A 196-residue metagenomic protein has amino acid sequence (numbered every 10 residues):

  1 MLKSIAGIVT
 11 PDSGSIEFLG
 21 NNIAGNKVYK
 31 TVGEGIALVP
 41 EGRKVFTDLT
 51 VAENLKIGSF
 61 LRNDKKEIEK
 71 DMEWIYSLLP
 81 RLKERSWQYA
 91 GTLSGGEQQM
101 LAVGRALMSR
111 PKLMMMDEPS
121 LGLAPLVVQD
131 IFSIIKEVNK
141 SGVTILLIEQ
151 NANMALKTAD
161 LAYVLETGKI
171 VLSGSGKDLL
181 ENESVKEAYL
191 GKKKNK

Functional and structural regions predicted by a protein language model:
M1-K196: Glycine-rich phosphate-binding loops of nucleotide-dependent enzymes
